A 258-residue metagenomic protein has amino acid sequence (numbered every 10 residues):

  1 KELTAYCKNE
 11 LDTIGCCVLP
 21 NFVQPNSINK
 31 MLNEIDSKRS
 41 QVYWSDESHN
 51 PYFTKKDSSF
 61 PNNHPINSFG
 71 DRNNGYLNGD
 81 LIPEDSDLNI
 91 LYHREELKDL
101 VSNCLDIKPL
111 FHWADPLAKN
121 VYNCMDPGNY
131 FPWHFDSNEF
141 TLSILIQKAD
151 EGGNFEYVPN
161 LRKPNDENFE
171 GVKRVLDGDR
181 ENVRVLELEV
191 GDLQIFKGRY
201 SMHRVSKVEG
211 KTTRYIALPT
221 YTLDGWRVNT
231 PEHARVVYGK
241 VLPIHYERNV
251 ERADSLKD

Functional and structural regions predicted by a protein language model:
K1-E2, Y6, D12, N21-E96: Non-heme Fe(II)-dependent double-stranded beta-helix
L19, F140-L142, A217: Hydrophobic residues positioned within well-ordered beta-strands of beta-sheet architectures
Q24, N138, E151, G210-K211: Short strand-connecting beta-turns/loops that link adjacent beta-strands
I35, I146, Y221-L223: Short beta-strand segments enriched in hydrophobic/aromatic residues within well-folded beta-rich domains
K38-Q41, A149, D224: Phosphate/oxyanion-binding loops and surfaces in catalytic or ligand/nucleic-acid-binding neighborhoods
E84-N89, K98-L193, R227: Catalytic core of non-heme Fe(II) oxygenases with the double-stranded beta-helix
Y157-N160, P164-D258: Catalytic core of Fe(II)/2-oxoglutarate
